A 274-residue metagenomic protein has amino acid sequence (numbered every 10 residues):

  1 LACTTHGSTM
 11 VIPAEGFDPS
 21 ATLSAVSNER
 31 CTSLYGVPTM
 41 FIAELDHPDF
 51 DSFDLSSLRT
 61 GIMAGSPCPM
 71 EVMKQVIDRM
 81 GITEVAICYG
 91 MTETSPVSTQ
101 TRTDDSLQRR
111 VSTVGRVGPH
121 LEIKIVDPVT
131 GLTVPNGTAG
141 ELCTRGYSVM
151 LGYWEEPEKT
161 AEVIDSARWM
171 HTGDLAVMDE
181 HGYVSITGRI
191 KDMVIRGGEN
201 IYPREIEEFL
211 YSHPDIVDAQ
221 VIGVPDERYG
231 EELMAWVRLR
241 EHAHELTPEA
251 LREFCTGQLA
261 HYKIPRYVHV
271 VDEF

Functional and structural regions predicted by a protein language model:
A2-T4, V26, V268: Short hydrophobic alpha-helical segments of the AMP-binding
T5-S8, L23, C31-G36, L45-R109 (+1 more regions): Gly/Ser/Thr-rich phosphate-binding loop
S8-E29, I201-I206, E253: ATP-dependent adenylate-forming carboxylate-activation enzymes
L34-V37, G146, L151-E155, K159-E162 (+2 more regions): AMP-binding/adenylate-forming catalytic core of the ANL superfamily
A64, V85-E93, T113-V117, I222-P225 (+1 more regions): Beta-strand->loop->alpha-helix junctions that form or flank phosphate-binding loops in nucleotide-handling enzymes
G65, G90, G115, G146 (+2 more regions): Active-site glycine-centered loops adjacent to acidic/histidine catalytic or metal-binding residues that shape
P67, T101, L107-E155, V163: Adenylate-forming AMP-binding core of the ANL superfamily, especially NRPS adenylation
V129-G131, L259, V271-F274: Flexible lysine-rich "adenylation lid" loop at the C-terminal edge of ANL adenylation domains
